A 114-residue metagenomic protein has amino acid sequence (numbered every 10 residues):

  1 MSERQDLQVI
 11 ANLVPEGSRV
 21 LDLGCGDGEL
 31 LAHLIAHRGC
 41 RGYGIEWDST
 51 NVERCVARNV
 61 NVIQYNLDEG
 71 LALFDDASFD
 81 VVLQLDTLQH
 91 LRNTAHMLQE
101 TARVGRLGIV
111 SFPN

Functional and structural regions predicted by a protein language model:
M1-S78: Conserved N-terminal segment of class I S-adenosyl-L-methionine
L34-H37, E100, N114: Glycosyltransferases and closely related glycan-assembly transferases that use nucleotide-activated donors
L83: A conserved beta-strand element that flanks and buttresses the S-adenosyl-L-methionine
T87: Hydrophobic adenine-recognition pocket in adenosine-nucleotide-binding enzymes
L91-V104: A short, conserved alpha-helix within the catalytic core of class I
G105-P113: Conserved beta-strand signature within the Rossmann-like core of class I S-adenosyl-L-methionine
